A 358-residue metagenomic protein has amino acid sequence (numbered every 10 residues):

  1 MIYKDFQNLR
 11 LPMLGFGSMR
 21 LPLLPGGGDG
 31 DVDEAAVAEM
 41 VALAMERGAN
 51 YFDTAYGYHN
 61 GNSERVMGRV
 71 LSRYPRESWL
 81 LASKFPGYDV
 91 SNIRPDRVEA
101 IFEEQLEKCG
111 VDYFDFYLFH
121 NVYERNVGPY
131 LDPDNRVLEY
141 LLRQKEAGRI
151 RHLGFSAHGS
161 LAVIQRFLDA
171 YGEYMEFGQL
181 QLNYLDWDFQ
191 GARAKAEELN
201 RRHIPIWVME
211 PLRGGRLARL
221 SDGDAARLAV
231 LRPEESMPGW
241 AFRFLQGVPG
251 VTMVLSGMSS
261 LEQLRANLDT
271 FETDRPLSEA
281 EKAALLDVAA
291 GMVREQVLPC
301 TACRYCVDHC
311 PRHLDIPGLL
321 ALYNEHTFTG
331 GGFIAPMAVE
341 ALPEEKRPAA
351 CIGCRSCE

Functional and structural regions predicted by a protein language model:
M1-W79, Y140, E146: N-terminal binding-site loop/beta-alpha segment at the start of enzyme catalytic domains that lines or forms
N8-R10, E46, G68-S78, E103-D112 (+3 more regions): Acidic (Asp/Glu)-rich catalytic clusters
L11, A49, V111-F114, I150 (+2 more regions): A structural motif
R20-A35, F85-R97, R125-Y130, G159 (+1 more regions): Active-site mouth loops of central-metabolism enzymes
D29-A44, I93-G110, G159-A170, M237-F244: Short, acidic/polar
E77-V90, Y117-F119, L180: A short, structured active-site edge motif that brings together acidic residues
L106-P129: Active-site groove signature of glycoside hydrolases
V122-T301, Y305-L314, G318-A321, T329-I334 (+2 more regions): Beta/alpha (TIM)-barrel catalytic core signal, keyed to glycine-rich beta->alpha loops juxtaposed to Asp/Glu that bind
